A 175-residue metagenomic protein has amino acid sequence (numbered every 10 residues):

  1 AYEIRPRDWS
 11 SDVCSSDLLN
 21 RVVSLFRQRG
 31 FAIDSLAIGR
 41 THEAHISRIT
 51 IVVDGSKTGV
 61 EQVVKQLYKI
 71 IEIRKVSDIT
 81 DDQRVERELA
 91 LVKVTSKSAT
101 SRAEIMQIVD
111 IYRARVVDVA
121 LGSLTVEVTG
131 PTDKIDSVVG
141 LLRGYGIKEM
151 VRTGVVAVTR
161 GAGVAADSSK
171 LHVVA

Functional and structural regions predicted by a protein language model:
A1-W9, V13: Single conserved hydrophobic/aromatic residue that forms the stacking wall/gate of nucleotide- or nucleobase-binding
S10-L18, K93-T100: Short, surface-exposed ligand-recognition loops at beta-strand->loop->(often short) alpha-helix junctions that present
V22-F26, Q62-I70, E104-D110, V138-G144: Short amphipathic alpha-helices in soluble, non-transmembrane regions that often serve as interface/regulatory elements
I33-S56, I79-E86: Short, charge-patterned binding micro-sites
L36, I71-R84, A114-A120, G146-R160: Conserved short beta-strand edge segments in small beta-sheet-based binding/regulatory domains
G55-T100: Helix-adjacent hinge/juxtasegments
V85-I108, T129-R143, R160-A175: Short, low-order "capping/linker" segments at domain edges
R102-E127: Strongly charged, low-complexity linkers/loops
